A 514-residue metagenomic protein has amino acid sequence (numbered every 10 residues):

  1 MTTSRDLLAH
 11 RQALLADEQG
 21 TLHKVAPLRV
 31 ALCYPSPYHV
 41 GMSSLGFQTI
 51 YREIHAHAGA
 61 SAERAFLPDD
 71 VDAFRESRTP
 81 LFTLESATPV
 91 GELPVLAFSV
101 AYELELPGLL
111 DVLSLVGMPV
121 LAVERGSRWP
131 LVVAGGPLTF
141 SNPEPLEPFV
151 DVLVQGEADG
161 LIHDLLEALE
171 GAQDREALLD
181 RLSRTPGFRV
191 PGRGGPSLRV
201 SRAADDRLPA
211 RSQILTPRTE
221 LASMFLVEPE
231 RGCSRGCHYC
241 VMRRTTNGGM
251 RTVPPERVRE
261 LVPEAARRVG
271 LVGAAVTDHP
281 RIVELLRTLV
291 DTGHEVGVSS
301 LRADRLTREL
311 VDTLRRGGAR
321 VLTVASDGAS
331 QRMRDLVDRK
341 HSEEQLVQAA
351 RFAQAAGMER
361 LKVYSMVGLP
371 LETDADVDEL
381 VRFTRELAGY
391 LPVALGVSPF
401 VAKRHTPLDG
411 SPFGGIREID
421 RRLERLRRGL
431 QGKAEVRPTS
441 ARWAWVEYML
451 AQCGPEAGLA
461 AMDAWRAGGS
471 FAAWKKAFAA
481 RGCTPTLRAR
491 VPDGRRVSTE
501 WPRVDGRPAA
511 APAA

Functional and structural regions predicted by a protein language model:
M1-L28, L32, G432-A514: Radical SAM enzyme core and accessory elements
T3-A31, Y38-H39, T185-P229, A514: N-terminal [4Fe-4S]-dependent radical SAM core
L32-C33, L104, R259-S398, A402: Conserved SAM/AdoMet-binding glycine-rich loop
F47-T49, L113, E147-V150, L169 (+6 more regions): Short secondary-structure boundary/capping segments
G59-V71: A short beta-strand-loop structural module common to alpha/beta enzyme folds
D69-P196, G389, P407-G454, M462-A467: Glycine-rich beta-alpha loop elements in corrinoid/cobalamin-binding modules across cobalamin-dependent enzymes
V71, R235, E309-L310, R332-V337 (+4 more regions): Flexible glycine/acidic-rich beta-alpha junction loops that bind and position SAM and/or redox cofactors in anaerobic
T219-P255: Canonical Radical SAM [4Fe-4S] cluster-binding loop centered on the CxxxCxxC motif and its immediate flanking residues
